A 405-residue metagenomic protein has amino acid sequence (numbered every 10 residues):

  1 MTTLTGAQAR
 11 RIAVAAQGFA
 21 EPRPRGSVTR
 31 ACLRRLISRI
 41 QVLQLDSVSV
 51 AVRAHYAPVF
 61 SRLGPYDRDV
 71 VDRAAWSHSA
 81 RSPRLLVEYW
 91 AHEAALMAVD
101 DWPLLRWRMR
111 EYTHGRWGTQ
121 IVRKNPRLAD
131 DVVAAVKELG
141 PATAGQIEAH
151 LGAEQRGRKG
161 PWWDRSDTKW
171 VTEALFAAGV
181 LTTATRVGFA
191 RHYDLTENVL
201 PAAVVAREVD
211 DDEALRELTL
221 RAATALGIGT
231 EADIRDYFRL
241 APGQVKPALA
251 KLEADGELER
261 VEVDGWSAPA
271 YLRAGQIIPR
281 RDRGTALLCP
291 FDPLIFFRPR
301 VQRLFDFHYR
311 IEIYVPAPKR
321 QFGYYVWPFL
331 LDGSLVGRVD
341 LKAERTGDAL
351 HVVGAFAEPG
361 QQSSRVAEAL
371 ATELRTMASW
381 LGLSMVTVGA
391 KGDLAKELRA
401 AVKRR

Functional and structural regions predicted by a protein language model:
M1-R405: Long, charged, low-complexity, helical-prone intrinsically disordered regions
